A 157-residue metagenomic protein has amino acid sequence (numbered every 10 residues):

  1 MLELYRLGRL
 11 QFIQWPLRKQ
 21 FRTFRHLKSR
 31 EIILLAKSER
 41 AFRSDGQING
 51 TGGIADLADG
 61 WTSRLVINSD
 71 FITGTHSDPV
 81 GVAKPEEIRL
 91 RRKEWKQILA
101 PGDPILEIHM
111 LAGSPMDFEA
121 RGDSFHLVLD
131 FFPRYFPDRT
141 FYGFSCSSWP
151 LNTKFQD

Functional and structural regions predicted by a protein language model:
M1-E119, R134-G143, T153-D157: Non-catalytic substrate-recognition and accessory regions of acyl/acetyltransferase enzymes
D117-L129: Glycine-rich acyl-CoA binding loop
